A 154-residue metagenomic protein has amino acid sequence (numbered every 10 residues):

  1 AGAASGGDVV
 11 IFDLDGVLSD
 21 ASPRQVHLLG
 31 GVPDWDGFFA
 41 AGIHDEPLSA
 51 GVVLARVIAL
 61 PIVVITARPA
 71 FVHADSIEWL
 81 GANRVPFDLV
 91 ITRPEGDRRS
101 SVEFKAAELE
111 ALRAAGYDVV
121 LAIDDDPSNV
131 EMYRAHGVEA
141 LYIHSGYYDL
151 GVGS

Functional and structural regions predicted by a protein language model:
A1-R99: Alpha-helical substrate-recognition element adjacent to the catalytic core
S5, G116-Y117: Short loop/turn elements that form and flank the Walker-type P-loop nucleotide-binding site in RecA-like NTPase cores
Q25, I77, K105, G153-S154: Surface-exposed beta-strand edges and their flanking turn/coil or helix-capping segments
V57-I58, N83, L112-G116, H136: Alpha-helix C-cap/termination motif
A74-E78, F104, A135: Generic recognition of short, well-ordered alpha-helical segments
S100-L112: Short loop-to-alpha-helix "cap/lid" segments that border enzyme active sites across diverse enzyme classes
L109, Y117-S154: Acidic, Mg2+-coordinating phosphoryl-transfer loop and its flanking beta/alpha structural elements, shared across
